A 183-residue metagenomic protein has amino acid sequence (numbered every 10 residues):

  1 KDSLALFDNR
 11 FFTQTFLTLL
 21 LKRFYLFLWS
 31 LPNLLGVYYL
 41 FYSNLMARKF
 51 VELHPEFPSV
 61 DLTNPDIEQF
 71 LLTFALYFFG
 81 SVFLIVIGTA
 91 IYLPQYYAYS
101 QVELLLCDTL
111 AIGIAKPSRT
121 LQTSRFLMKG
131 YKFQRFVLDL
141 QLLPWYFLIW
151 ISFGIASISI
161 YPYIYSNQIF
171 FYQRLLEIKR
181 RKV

Functional and structural regions predicted by a protein language model:
K1-V183: Hydrophobic alpha-helical membrane segments
